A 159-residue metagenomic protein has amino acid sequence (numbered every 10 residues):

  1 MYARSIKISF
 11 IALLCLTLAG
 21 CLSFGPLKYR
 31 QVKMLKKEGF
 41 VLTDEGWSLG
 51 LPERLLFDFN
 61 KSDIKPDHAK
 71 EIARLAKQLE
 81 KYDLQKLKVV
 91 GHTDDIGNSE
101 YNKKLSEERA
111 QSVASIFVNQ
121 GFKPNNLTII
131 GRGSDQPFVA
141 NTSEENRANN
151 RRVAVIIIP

Functional and structural regions predicted by a protein language model:
M1-W47, D63, K70: N-terminal targeting leaders that direct proteins to extracytoplasmic destinations
L18, K37, L84, P124-N126: A generic structural signal for alpha->beta connector loops
A19, K77, A114-S115: Core alpha-helical elements of the protein kinase catalytic domain, predominantly the helix directly N-terminal
M34-K36, V41-L42, L56-V90, V118-N119 (+1 more regions): Periplasmic peptidoglycan-binding/anchoring modules of Gram-negative envelope and division proteins
W47, Q85-L87, L127, V153: Conserved beta-strand core positions
L49-L55: Early exported N-terminus immediately downstream of N-terminal targeting peptides
L55-L56, D63, D95, D135: Active-site/binding-pocket entry motifs
H92-P159: Periplasmic OmpA-like peptidoglycan-binding domain that tethers envelope proteins to the cell wall
